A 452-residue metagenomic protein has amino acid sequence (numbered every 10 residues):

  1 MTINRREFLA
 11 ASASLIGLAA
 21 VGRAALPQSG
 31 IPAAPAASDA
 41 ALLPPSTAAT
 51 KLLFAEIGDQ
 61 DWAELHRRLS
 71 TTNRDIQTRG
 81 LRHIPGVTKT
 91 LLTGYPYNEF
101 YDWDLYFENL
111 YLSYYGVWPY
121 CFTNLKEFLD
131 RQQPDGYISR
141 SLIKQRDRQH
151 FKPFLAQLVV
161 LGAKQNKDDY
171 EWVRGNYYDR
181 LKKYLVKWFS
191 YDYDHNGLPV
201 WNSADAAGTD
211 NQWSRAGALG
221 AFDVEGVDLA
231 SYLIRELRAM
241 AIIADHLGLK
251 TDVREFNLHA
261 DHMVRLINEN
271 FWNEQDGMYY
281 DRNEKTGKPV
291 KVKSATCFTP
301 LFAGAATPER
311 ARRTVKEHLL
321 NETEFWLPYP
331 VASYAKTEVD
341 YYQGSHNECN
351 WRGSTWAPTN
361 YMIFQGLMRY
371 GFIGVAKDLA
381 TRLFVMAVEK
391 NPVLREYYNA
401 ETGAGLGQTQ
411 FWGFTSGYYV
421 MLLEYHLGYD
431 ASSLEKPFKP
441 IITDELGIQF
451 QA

Functional and structural regions predicted by a protein language model:
M1-I16: N-terminal secretory signal peptides and thylakoid transit peptides that target proteins across membranes
G22-A49: C-terminal segment of N-terminal export signals and the immediately downstream linker at the start of the mature
L42-E99, T123-K144, Y193-E225, R265-T355 (+3 more regions): Extended glycan-interaction surfaces of carbohydrate-active proteins
N98-L105, N109-A204, V227-A230, V290 (+4 more regions): Aromatic-rich carbohydrate-recognition surfaces in CAZymes
G162-G175, M240-R254: Inter-helical turn/loop segments and adjacent helix faces that build the functional surface of alpha-helical bundle
L181, F256-I267, L383: Short amphipathic alpha-helical coiled-coil/interface segments
E225-L247, N257: Aromatic- and glycine-enriched pocket-lining scaffold segments that form the walls of small-molecule binding clefts
